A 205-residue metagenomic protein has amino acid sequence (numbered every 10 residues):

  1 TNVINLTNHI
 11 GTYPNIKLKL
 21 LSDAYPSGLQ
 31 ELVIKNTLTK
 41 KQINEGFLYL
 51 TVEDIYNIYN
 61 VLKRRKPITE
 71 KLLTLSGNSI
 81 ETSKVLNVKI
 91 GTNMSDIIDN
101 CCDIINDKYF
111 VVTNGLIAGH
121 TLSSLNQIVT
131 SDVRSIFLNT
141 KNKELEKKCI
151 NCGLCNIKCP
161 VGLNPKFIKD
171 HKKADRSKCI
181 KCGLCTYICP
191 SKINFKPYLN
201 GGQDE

Functional and structural regions predicted by a protein language model:
T1-P14, L21-Y25, R176, I180-K181 (+2 more regions): Iron-sulfur-cluster electron-transfer modules
N2-M94, C101-I105: Hydrophobic alpha-helical positions that pack around
T7, Y56-Y59, S95-D99, N156 (+2 more regions): Predominant activation on well-ordered alpha-helical scaffold segments within soluble catalytic domains
I16-L18, E70, I105-N114, D170-H171 (+2 more regions): Flexible, glycine/charged-enriched surface loops at secondary-structure junctions
L32-T37, D103-I150: Active-site gating/interface segments in enzymes
G91, D96-I98, V111, C159: Short alpha-helical segments in extracytoplasmic peptidoglycan/chitin-binding modules and envelope-associated proteins
I136-G153, K166-C182: Ferredoxin-like iron-sulfur electron-transfer modules
L154-H171, L184-Q203: Iron-sulfur cluster-binding cysteine motifs and their immediate structural context in ferredoxin-like electron-transfer
